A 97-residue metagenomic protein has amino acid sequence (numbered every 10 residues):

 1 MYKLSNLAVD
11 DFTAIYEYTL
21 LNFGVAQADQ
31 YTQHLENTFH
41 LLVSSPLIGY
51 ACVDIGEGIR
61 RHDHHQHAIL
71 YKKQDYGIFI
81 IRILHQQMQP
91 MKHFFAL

Functional and structural regions predicted by a protein language model:
M1-H34: Arg/Lys-rich, positively charged N-terminal/basic patches that mediate binding to nucleic acids
L7, D11, G58, H67 (+1 more regions): Conserved N-terminal glycine/acidic-rich loop preference
V43-S44: Short proline/glycine- and basic residue-enriched helix-capping loop/turn segments at helix->loop/beta transitions
L47-G77: Basic/aromatic recognition patch in beta-strand/loop cores that engages polyanionic ligands
K72-L97: Enriched for short, Lys/Arg-rich terminal
